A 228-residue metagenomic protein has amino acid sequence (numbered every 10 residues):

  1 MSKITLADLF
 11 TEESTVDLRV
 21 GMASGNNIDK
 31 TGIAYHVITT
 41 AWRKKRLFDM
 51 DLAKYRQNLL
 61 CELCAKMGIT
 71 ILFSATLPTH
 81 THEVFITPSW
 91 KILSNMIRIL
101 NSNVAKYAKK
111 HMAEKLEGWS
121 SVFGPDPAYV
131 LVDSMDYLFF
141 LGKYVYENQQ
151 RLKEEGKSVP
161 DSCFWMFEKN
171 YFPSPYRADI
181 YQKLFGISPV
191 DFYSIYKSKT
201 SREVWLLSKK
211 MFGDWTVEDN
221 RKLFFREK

Functional and structural regions predicted by a protein language model:
M1-T79, T87-K228: Short Pro-Cys-Gly-centered "Cys-loop" motif that presents a nucleophilic cysteine in a tight turn
